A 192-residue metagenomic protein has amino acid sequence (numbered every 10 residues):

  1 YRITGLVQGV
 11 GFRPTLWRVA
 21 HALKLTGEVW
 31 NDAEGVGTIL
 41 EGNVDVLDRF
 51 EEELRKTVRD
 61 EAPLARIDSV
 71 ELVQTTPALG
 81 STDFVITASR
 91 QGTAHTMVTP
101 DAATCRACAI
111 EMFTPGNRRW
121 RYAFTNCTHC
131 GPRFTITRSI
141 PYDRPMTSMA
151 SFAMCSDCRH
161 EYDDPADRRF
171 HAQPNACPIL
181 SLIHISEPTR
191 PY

Functional and structural regions predicted by a protein language model:
Y1-P178, L182: Intrinsically disordered, low-complexity, mixed-charge
I183-Y192: Single conserved hydrophobic/aromatic residue that forms the stacking wall/gate of nucleotide- or nucleobase-binding
